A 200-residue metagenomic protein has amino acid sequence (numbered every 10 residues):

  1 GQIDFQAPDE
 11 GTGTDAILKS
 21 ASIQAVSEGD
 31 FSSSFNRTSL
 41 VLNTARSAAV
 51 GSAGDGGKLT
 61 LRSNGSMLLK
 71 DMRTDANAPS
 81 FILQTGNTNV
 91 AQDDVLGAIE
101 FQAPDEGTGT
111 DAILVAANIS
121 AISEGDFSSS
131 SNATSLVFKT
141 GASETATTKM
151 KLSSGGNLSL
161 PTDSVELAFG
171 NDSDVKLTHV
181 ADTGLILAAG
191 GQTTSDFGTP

Functional and structural regions predicted by a protein language model:
G1-D9, A16-A25, N36-A45, G51-D105 (+5 more regions): Short Gly/Ser/Thr-biased coil->beta-strand turn/linker motifs that build repetitive extracellular beta-solenoid/fiber
E28-F31, E124-G125: Outer-membrane beta-barrel proteins
